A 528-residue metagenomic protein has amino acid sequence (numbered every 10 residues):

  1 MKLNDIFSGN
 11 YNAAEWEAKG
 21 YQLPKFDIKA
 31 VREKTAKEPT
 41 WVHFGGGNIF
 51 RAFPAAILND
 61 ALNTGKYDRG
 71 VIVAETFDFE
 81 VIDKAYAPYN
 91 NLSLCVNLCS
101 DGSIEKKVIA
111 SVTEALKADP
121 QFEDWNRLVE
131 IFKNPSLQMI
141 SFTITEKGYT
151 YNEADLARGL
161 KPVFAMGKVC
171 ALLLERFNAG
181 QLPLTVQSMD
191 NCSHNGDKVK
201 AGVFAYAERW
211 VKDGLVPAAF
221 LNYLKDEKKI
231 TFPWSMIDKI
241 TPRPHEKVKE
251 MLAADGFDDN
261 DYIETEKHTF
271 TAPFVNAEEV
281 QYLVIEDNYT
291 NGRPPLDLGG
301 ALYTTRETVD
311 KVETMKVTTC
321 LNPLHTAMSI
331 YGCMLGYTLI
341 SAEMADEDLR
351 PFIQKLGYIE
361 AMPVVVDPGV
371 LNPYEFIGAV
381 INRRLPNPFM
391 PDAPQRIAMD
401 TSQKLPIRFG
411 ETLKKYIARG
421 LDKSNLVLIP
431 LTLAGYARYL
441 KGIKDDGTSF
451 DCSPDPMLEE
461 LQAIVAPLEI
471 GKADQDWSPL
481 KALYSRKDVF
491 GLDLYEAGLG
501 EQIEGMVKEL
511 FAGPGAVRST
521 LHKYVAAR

Functional and structural regions predicted by a protein language model:
M1-F44, N48-R528: Substrate/ligand-engaging "lid" and interaction regions
